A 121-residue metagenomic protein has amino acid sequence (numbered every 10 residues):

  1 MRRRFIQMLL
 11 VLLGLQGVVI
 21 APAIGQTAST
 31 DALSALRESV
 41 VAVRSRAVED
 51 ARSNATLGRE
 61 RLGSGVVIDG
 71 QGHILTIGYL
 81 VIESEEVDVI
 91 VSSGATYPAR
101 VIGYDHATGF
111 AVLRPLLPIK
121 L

Functional and structural regions predicted by a protein language model:
M1-R4: Positively charged n-region of N-terminal signal peptides that target proteins for export
I6-L9, A55-L57, E86, A95: A residue-level detector for conformationally permissive "hinge/kink" positions
M8-V19: Bacterial N-terminal signal peptides
P22-V66, G70-Y79, E86, G109: N-terminal activation segment of mature serine protease catalytic domains
V48-E49, D69-L121: Conserved active-site neighborhood of the chymotrypsin/trypsin-like protease fold
